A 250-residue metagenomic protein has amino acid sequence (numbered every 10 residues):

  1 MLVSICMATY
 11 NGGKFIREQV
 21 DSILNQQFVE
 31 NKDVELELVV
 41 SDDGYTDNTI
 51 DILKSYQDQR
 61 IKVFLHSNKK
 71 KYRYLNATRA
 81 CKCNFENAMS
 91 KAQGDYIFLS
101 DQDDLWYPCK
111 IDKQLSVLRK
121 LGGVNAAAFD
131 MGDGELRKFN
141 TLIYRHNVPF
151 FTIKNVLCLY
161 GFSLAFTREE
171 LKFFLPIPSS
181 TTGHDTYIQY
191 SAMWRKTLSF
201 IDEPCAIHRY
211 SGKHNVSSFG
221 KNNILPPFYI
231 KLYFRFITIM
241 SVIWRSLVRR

Functional and structural regions predicted by a protein language model:
G12-Q27: Short, well-formed alpha-helical segments that are part of the catalytic scaffolds of diverse glycosyltransferases
F15-R17, D47-S55, L105, C109: Acidic helix N-cap motif at the loop->helix transition within catalytic regions of sugar-transfer enzymes
S22, D42-D51, K69-K70: A conserved acidic beta->alpha catalytic loop
K32-G44, H66-N68: Short beta-strand/loop segment that forms part of the nucleotide-sugar
N68-A92: Glycine-rich, basic loop-to-helix element that forms the pyrophosphate-binding segment of sugar-nucleotide handling
I97: Short aromatic/hydrophobic "clamp" motif used to bind/position activated sugar donors
C109-F139: Conserved donor NDP-sugar-binding/catalytic core segment of glycosyltransferases
P149-K221: Conserved nucleotide-sugar donor-binding catalytic segment
